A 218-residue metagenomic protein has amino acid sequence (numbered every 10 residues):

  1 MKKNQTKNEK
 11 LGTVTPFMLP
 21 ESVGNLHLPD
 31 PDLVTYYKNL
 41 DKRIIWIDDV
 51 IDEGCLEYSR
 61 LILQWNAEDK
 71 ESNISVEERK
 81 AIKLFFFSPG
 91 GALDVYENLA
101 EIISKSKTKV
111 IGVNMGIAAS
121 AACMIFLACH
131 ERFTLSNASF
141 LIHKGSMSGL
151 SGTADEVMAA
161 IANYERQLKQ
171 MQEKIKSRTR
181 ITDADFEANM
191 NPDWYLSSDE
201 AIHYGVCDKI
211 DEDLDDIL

Functional and structural regions predicted by a protein language model:
M1-M124, A128-L218: N-terminal organellar transit peptides
